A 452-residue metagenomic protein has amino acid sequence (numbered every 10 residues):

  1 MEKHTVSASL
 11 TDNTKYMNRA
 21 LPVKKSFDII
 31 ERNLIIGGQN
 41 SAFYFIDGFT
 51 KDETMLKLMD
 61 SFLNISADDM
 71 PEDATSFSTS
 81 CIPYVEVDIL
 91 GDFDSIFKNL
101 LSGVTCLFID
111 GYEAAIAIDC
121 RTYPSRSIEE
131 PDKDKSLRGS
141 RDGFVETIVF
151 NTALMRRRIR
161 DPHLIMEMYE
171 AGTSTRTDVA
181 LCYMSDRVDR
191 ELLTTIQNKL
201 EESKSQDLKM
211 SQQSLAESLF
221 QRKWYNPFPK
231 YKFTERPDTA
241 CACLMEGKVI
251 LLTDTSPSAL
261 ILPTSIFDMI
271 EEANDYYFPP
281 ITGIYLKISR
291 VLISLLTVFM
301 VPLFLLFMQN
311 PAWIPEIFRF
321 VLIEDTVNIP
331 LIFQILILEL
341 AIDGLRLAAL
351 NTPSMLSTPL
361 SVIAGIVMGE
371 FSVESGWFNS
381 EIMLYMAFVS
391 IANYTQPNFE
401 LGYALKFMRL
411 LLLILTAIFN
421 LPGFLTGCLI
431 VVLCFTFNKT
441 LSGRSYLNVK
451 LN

Functional and structural regions predicted by a protein language model:
M1-L303, F307, W313-I314, F320 (+1 more regions): Membrane-embedded alpha-helical signal segments
S258, T264-P397, L401-L410: Transmembrane alpha-helical segments that form the functional core of multipass membrane systems
F378-N452: Hydrophobic alpha-helical transmembrane segments of membrane transport and translocation systems, primarily multi-pass
